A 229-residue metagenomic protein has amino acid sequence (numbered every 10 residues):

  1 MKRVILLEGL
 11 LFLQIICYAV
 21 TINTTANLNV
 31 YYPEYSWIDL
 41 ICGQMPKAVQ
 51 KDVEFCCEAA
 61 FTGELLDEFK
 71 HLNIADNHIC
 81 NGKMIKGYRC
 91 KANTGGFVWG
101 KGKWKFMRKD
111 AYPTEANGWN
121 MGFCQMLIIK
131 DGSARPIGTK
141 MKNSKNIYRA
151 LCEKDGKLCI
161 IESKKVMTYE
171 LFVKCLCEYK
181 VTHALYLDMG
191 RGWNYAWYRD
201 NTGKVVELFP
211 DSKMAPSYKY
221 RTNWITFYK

Functional and structural regions predicted by a protein language model:
V4-I15: Sec-dependent N-terminal signal peptides
C17-R89, I161-E162: Zymogen propeptides
I38-L40, G95-W99, L151, I225: Broad, structure-driven detector of short, well-ordered beta-strand segments within folded domains
L66-P136: Active-site-adjacent helix-turn-beta-strand microarchitecture at beta-sheet edges that either contains or buttresses
F69-M84, Y88, E153, K157-V166 (+3 more regions): Conserved, well-ordered active-site substructure
N93-G95, K145-A150, R221-T222: Short glycine-rich loop/turn motifs
Q125-D155: Conserved beta-alpha junction segments in alpha/beta enzyme cores
